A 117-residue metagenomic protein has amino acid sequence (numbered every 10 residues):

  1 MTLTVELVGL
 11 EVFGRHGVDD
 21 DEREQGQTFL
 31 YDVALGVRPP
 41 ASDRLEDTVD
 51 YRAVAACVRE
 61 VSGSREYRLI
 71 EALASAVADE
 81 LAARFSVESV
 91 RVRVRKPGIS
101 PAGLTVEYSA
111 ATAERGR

Functional and structural regions predicted by a protein language model:
M1-R117: N-terminal, polar/charged subdomain of small-to-medium soluble alpha/beta proteins
